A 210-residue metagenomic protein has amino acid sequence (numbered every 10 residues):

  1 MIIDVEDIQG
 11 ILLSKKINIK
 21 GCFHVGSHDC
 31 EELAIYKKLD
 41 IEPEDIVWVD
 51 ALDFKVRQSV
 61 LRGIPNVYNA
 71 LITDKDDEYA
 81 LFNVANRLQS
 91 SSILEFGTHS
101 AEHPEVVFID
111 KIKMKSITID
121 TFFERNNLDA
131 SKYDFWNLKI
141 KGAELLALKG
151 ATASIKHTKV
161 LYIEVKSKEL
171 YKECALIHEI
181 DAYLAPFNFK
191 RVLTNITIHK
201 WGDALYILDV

Functional and structural regions predicted by a protein language model:
M1-V210: Phosphate/nucleotide-binding beta-alpha loop and adjacent structural elements of enzyme active sites
